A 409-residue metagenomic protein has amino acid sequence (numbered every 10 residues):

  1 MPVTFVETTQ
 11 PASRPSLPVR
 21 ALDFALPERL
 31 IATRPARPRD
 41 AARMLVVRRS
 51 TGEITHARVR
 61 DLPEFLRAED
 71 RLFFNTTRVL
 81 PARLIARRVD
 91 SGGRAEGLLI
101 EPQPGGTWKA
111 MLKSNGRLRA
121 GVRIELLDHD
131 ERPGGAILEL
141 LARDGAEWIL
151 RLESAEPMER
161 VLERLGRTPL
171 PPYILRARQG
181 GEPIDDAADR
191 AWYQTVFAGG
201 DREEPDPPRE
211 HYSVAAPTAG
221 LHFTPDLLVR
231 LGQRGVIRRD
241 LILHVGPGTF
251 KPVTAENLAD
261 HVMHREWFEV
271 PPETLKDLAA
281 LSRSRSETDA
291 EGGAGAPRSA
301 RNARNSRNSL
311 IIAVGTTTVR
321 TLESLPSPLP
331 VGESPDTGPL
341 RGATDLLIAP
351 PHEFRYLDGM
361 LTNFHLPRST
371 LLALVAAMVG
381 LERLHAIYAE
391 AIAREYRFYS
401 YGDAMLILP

Functional and structural regions predicted by a protein language model:
P2-E287, R307-P409: Surface-exposed, charge/polar-rich loops and edge strands
E287-D289, R301: Alpha-helical and His/Cys-centered functional microenvironments
G292-G295, G332: Residue-identity detector for glycine
A294-S306: Short, low-complexity intrinsically disordered segments enriched in A/P/G/S/L with frequent Arg, especially at protein
